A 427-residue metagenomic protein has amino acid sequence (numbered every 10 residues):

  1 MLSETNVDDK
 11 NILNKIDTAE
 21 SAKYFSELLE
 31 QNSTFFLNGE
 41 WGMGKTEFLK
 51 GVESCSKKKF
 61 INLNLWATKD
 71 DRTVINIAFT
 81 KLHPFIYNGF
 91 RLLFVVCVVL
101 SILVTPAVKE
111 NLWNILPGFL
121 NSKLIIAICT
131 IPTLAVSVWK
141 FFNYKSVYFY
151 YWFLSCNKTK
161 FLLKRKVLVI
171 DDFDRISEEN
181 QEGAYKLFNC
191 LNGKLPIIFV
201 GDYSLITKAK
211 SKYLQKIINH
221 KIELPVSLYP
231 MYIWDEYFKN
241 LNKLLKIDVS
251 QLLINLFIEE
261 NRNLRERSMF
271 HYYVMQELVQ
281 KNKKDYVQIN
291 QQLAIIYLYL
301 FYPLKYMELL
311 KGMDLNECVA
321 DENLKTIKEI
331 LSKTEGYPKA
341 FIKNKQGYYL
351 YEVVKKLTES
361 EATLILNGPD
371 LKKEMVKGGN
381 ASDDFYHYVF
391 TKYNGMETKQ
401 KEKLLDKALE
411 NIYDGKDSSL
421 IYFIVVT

Functional and structural regions predicted by a protein language model:
M1, F48, Y148-V169, F173-N261: The catalytic "switch" region of P-loop NTPases
M1-A19, K23-Q31, F35, M43-T46 (+8 more regions): The feature marks long, low-complexity, polar/acidic/proline-rich intrinsically disordered regions embedded in large
S21-F25, A78, S155-N157, A184: Generic hydrophobic alpha-helical segments
T34-N38, N62, V169: Short hydrophobic/aromatic beta-strand immediately N-terminal to the Walker A/P-loop
W41-M43, E47-F48, A67-D71, I75 (+1 more regions): P-loop NTP-binding cores centered on the Walker
K58-L82: AAA+/P-loop NTPase substrate/partner-engagement loops
T68-D70, W139-S146, D172-I176: Flexible beta-alpha connector loops of hexameric P-loop NTPases
I126-Y150: Transmembrane alpha-helices and immediately adjacent membrane-cytoplasm interface residues in multi-pass integral
